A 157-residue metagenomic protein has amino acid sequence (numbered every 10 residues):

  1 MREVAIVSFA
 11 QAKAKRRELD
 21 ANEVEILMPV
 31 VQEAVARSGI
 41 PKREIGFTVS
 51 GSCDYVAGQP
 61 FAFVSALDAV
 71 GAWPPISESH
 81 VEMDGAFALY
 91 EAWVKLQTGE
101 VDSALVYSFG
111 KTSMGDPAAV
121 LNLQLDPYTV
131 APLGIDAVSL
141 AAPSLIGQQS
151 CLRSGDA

Functional and structural regions predicted by a protein language model:
M1-S77, W93, Q97-T98, S108-A157: Conserved "HGTGT" condensation-loop signature of ketosynthase/thiolase-family condensing enzymes that catalyze
D84-G85: A short, glycine-/small-residue-rich helix N-cap motif at loop->alpha-helix starts within glycosyltransferase
V101-A104: Flexible, low-hydrophobicity surface segments
